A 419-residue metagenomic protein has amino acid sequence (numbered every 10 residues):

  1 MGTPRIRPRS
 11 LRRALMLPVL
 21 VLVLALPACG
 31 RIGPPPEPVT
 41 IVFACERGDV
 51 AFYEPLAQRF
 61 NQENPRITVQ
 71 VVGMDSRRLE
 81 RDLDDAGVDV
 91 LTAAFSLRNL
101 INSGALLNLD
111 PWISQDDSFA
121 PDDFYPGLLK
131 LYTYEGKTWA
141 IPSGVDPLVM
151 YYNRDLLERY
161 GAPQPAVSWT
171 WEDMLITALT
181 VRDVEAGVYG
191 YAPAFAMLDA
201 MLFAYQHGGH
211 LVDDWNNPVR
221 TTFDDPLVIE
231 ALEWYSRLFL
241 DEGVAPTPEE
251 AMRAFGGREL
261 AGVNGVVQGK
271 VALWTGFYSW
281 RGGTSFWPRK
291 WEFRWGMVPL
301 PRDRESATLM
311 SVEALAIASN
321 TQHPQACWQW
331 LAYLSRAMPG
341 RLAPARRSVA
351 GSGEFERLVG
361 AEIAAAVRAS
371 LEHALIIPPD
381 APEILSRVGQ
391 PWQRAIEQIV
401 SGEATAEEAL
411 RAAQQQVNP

Functional and structural regions predicted by a protein language model:
M1-S103, S114-S118, G269, E305 (+4 more regions): Conserved N-terminal structural module of periplasmic/extracytoplasmic solute-binding proteins
V72-R81, W169-L175, P248-N264: Short helix-initiation/N-cap motifs at beta->coil->alpha
D84-A93, E185-V188, G262, V267-G276: Alpha-to-beta junction loops
F95-V149, G296-V298: Hinge/lid segment of periplasmic solute-binding proteins
E135-S143, D173-V228, V271-L273: Extracytoplasmic/periplasmic solute-binding protein
L148-Y152, A204, L315-I317: Short glycine- and hydrophobic/aromatic-rich loop-to-beta-strand nucleating segment in the catalytic cores
A178-L179, N217-G256, L300: Glycine-centered hinge/linker elements that transmit conformational signals in sensory and ligand-binding systems
W280-W291, D303-R394: C-terminal lobe and pocket-closing loops of periplasmic/extracytoplasmic Venus-flytrap solute-binding proteins
